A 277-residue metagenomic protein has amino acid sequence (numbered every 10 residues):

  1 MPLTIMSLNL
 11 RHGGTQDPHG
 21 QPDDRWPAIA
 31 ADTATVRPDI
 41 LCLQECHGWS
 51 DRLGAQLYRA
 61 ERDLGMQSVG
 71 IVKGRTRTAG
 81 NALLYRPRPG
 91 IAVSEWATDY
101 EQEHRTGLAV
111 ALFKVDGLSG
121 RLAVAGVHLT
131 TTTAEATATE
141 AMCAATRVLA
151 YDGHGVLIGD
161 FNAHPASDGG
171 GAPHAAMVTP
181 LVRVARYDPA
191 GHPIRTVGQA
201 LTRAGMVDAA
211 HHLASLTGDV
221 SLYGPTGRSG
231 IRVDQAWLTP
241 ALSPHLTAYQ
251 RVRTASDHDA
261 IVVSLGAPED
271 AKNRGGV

Functional and structural regions predicted by a protein language model:
M1-R59, T78, E269-V277: N-terminal, active-site-proximal structural segment of metallo-dependent hydrolase catalytic domains
P2-D17, S94, G120-T131, I158: Active-site-proximal beta-strand elements of phosphoester/diester hydrolases
N9-R11, H47, H128-T130, F161-H164 (+2 more regions): Catalytic metal-binding/acid-base residues of hydrolase active sites
L41-Q44, S68-V72, V156-D160, V207-H212 (+1 more regions): Active-site neighborhood of phospho(di)ester-bond hydrolases with catalytic His/Asp-centered motifs
C46-L122: Structured beta-strand-rich core segments of catalytic domains in phosphoester-bond hydrolases
T76-V93, F113-K114, A200-G205, G224-P244 (+1 more regions): Conserved beta strand-loop-helix elements of the APE1-like EEP
E140-S229: Metal-dependent phosphoesterases centered on the DNase I-like endonuclease/exonuclease/phosphatase
I158, T254-V277: Surface polyanion/phosphate-binding segment centered on an Asp-His-Pro turn
